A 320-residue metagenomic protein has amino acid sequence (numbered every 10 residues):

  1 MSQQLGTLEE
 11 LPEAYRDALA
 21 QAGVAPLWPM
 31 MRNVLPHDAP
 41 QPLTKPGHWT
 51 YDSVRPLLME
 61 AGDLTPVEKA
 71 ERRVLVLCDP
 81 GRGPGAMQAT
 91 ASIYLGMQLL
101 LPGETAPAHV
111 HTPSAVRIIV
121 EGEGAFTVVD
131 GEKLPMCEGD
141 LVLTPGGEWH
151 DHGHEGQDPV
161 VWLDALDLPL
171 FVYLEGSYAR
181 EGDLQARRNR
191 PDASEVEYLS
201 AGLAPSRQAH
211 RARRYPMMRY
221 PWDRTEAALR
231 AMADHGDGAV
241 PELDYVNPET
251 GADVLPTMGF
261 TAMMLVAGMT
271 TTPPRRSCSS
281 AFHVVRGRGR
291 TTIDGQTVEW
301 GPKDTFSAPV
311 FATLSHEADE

Functional and structural regions predicted by a protein language model:
M1-A91, R180-G182, R187-T257, T261: A short, N-terminal "cap"/entry segment at the start of jelly-roll beta-barrel domains of the cupin/DSBH fold
R82-Y94, L101-V116, G131, T250-G259 (+1 more regions): A short beta-loop-beta micro-motif enriched in histidine and acidic residues
Q98, M263, F306: Conserved GNAT-family N-acetyltransferase fold
L101, T105-E138, T144-E148, P274-P302: A short beta-strand-loop-beta hairpin characteristic of the jelly-roll/cupin
V129, P135-Q157, W162-D167, I293 (+1 more regions): Conserved metal-binding segment of the jelly-roll/cupin
V142-L199: Contiguous mid-protein beta-loop-alpha structural module that forms a pocket-lining wall or clamp of enzyme active
V240, T257-F260, C278-S279, R286-R288 (+2 more regions): Active-site lining segments that contact anionic ligands and/or coordinate catalytic metals
D244-T250, M264-T272, R286-T292: Long, well-ordered mid-to-C-terminal structural blocks that present hydrophobic/aromatic surfaces
